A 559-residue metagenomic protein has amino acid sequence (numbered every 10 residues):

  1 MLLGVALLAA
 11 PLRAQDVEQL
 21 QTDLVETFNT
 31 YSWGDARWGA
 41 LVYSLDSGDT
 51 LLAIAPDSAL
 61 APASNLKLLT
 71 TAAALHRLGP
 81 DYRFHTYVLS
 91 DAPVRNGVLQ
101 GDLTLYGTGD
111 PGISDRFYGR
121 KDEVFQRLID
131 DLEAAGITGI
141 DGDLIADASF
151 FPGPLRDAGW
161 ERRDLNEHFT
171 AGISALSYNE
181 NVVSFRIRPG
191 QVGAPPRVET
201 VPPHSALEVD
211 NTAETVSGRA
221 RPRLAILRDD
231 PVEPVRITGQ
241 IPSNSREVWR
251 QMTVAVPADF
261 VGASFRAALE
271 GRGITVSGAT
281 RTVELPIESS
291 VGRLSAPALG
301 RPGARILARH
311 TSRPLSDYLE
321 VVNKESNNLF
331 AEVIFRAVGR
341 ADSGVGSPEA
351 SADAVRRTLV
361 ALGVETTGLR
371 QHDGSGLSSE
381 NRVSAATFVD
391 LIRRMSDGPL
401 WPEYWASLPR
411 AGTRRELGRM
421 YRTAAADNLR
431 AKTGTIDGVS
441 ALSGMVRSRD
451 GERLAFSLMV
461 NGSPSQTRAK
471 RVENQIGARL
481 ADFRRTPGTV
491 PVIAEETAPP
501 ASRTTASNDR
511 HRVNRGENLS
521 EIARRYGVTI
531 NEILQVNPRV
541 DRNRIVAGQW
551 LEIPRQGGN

Functional and structural regions predicted by a protein language model:
M1-A9: Bacterial N-terminal signal peptides
A14-A59, D131-G136: Beta-lactamase-like hydrolase cores
Q15-N29, R77-T366, R449, F483-T486: Conserved serine DD-peptidase/penicillin-binding transpeptidase domain and beta-lactam-recognizing active-site
G39-Y43, L51-A53, T70, Y87-L89 (+10 more regions): Soluble periplasmic/extracytoplasmic beta-strand elements of cell-envelope proteins
G48, K67-A74, L144, L176 (+5 more regions): Residue-level preference for non-acidic, small/hydrophobic
L51-I54, E325, E332-P500: Small-residue-rich helix-loop
A53-A73: Short active-site loop at a secondary-structure junction that contains or immediately precedes the catalytic residue(s)
P499-Q535, A547-Q549, G557-N559: Primarily a LysM-type cell-wall glycan-binding module
